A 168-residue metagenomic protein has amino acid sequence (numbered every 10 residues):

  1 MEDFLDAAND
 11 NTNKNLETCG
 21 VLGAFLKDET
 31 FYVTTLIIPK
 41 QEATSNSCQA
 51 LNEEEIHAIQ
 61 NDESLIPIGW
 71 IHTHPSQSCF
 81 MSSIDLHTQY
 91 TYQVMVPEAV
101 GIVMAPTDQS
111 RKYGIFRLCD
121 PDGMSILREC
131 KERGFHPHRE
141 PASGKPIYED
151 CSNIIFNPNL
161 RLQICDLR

Functional and structural regions predicted by a protein language model:
M1-P67, S76-R168: Conserved beta-strand-loop surface patch within small alpha/beta domains used for substrate/adaptor or ligand engagement
